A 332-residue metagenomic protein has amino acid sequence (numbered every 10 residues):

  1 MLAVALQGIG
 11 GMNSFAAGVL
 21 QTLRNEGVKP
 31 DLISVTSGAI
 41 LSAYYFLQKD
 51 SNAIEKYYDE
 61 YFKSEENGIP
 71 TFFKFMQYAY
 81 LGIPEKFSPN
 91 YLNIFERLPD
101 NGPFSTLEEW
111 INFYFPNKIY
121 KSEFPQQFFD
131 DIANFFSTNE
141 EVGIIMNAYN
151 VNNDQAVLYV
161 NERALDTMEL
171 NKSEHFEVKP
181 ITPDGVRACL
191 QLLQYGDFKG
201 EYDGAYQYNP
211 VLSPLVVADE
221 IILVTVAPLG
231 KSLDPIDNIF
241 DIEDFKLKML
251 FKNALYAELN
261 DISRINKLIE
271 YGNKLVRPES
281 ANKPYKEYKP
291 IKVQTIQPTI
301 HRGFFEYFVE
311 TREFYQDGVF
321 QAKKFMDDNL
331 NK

Functional and structural regions predicted by a protein language model:
M1-I33, Y44-K332: Patatin-like phospholipase
T36-S37: Catalytic nucleophile serine of serine hydrolases, specifically the conserved "nucleophile elbow" pentapeptide
I40-S42: Transmembrane-helix signature of multi-pass solute transporters
